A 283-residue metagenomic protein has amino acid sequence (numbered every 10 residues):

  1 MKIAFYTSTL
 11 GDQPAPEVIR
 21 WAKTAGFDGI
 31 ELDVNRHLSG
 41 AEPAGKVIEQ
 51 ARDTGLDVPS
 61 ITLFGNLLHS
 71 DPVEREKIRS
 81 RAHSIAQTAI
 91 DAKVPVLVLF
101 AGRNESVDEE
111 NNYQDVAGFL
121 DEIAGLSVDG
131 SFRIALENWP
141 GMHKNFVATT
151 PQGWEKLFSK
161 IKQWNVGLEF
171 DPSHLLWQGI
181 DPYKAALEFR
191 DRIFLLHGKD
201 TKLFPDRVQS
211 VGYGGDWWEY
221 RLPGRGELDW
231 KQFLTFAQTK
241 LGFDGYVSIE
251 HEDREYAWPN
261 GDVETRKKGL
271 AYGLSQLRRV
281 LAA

Functional and structural regions predicted by a protein language model:
M1-A25, K93-V94, D121, P151-F170 (+1 more regions): Histidine-acidic metal/acid-base catalytic patches
M1-A4, P59-H69: N-terminal small/glycine-rich loop or linker at the start of catalytic domains across soluble metabolic enzymes
S8-A15, L32-A44, N66-E76, N104-D108 (+6 more regions): Acidic-and-aromatic substrate-binding clefts and catalytic sites of carbohydrate-active enzymes
P14-P16, R52-D53, D71-G167, W177 (+1 more regions): Active-site acidic/histidine proton-transfer and metal-coordination neighborhood in alpha/beta enzyme cores
E31, S60-T62, V98, A135 (+2 more regions): Conserved beta-strand positions in the central sheet of alpha/beta enzyme cores
G40-L56: Glycine-rich, positively charged N-terminal anion/phosphate-binding segment
E42-V47, I85, Q152, W230-F233: Alpha-helical scaffolding within the catalytic cores of extracellular/periplasmic polymer-degrading hydrolases
G55, T62-G65, A101, D200-K202 (+1 more regions): Short, small-residue-rich loop/turn micro-motifs
